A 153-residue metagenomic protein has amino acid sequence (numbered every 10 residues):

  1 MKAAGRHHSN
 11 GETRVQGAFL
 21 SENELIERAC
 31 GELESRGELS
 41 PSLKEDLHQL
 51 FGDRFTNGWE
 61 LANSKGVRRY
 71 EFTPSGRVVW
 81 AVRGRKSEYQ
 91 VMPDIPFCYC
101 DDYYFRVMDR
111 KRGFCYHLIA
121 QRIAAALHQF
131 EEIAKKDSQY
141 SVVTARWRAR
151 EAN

Functional and structural regions predicted by a protein language model:
M1-N153: Long, low-complexity, compositionally biased intrinsically disordered regions
